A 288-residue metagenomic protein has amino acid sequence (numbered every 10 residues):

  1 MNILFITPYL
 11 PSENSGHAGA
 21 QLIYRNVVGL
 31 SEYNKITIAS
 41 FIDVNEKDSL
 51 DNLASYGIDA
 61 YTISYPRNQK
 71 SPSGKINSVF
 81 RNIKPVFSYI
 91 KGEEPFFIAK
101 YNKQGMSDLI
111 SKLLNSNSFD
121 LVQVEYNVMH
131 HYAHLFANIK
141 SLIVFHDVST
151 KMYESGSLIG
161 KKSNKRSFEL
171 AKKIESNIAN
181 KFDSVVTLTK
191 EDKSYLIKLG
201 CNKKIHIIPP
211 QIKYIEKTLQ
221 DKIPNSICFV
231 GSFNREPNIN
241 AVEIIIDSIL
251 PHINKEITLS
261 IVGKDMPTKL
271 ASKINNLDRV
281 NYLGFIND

Functional and structural regions predicted by a protein language model:
M1-S64, N115-N117: N-terminal subdomain of nucleotide-sugar transferases
N2, D120-L121, S184, S226: Structural motif
P8, R67-Y101, L142-S176: Acceptor-binding helix/loop patch of EC 2.4 sugar-transfer enzymes, predominantly nucleotide-sugar-dependent
F41, V124-Y126, T187-T189, P210 (+1 more regions): Replace "coordinates the UDP/GDP/TDP-sugar" with "coordinates nucleotide-activated sugar donors
I110-H130, K140-L142: Short N-terminal targeting/anchoring amphipathic segment
V128-M129, E191-K193, M266-P267: Alpha-helix capping/helix-boundary segments
L142-I143, T150, K165-F168, S176-K217: Donor nucleotide-sugar binding/catalytic pocket of nucleotide-sugar-dependent glycosyltransferases
I207-D288: Conserved catalytic-core segment of nucleotide-activated headgroup transferases in glycan assembly
